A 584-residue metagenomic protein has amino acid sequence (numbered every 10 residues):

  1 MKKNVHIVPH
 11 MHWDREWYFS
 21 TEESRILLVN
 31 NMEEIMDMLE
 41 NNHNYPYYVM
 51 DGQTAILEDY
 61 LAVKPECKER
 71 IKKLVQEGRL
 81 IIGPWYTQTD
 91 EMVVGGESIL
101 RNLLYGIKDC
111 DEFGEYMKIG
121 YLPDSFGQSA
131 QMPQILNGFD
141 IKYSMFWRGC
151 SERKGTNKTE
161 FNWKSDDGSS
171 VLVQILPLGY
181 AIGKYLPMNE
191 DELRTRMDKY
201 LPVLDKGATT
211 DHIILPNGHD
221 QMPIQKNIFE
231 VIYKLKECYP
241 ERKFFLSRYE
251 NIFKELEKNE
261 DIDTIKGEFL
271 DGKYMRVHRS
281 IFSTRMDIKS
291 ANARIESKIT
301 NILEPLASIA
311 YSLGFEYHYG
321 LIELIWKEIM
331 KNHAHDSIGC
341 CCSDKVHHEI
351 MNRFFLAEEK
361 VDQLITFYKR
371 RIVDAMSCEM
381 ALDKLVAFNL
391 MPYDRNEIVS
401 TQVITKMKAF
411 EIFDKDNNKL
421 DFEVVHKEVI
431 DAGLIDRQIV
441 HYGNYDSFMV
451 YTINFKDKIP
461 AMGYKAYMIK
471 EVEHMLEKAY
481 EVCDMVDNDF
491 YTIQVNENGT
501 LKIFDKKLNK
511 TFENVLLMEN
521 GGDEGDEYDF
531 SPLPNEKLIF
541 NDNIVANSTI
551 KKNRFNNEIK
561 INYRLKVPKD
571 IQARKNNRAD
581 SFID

Functional and structural regions predicted by a protein language model:
M1-K384, D416, L420, D457 (+3 more regions): Catalytic-domain carbohydrate-binding cleft regions of carbohydrate-active enzymes
Y319-E323, K331-D584: Catalytic and substrate-binding regions of extracellular carbohydrate-active enzymes, especially polysaccharide lyases
